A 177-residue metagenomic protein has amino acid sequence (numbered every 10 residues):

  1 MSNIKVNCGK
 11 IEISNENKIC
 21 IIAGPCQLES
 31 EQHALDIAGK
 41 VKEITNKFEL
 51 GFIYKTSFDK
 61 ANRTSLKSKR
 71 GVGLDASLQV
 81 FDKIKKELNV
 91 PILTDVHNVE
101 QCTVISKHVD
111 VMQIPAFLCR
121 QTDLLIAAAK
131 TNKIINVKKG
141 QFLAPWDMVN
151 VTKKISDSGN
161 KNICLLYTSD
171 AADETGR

Functional and structural regions predicted by a protein language model:
M1-C20: N-terminal amphipathic alpha-helix/helix-capping segment at the start of soluble metabolic enzymes
V6, A34-L50, V149, K153: Short amphipathic alpha-helices and their capping/turn segments at secondary-structure boundaries
I21-A23, F52-T56, I92-T94, M112-I114 (+2 more regions): Hydrophobic faces of well-ordered beta-strands that scaffold small-molecule active sites in alpha/beta enzyme cores
L28-K40, G73-A76: Glycine-rich anion/phosphate-binding loops
K42-N46, F81-K86, A129, T152-S156: Surface-exposed amphipathic alpha-helices with a cationic face
T56-Q113, R120-L124: N-terminal active-site wall of soluble small-molecule enzyme domains
L118-S169: Conserved anion-binding
Y167-R177: Single conserved hydrophobic/aromatic residue that forms the stacking wall/gate of nucleotide- or nucleobase-binding
